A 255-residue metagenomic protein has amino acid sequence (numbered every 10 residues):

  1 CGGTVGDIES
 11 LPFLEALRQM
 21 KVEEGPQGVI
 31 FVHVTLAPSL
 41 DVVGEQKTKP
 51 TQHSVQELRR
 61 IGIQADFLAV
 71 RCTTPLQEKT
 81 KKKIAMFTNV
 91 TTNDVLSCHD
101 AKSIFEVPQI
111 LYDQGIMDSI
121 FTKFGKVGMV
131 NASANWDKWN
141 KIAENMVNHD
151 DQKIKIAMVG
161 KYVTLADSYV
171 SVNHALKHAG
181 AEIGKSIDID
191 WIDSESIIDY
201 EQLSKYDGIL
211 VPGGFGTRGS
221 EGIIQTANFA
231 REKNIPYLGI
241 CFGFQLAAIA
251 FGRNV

Functional and structural regions predicted by a protein language model:
C1-V255: N-terminal beta1-alpha1 cap of cysteine-dependent amidohydrolase-like domains
